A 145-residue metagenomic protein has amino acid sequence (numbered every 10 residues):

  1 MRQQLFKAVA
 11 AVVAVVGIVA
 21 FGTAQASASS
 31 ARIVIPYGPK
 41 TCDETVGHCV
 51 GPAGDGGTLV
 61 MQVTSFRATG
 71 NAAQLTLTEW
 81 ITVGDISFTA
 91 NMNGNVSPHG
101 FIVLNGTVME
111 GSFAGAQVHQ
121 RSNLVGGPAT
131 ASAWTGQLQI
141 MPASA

Functional and structural regions predicted by a protein language model:
M1-A26: Secretory targeting and sorting signals
S27-A145: Beta-strand-enriched cores of mature, soluble protein domains
